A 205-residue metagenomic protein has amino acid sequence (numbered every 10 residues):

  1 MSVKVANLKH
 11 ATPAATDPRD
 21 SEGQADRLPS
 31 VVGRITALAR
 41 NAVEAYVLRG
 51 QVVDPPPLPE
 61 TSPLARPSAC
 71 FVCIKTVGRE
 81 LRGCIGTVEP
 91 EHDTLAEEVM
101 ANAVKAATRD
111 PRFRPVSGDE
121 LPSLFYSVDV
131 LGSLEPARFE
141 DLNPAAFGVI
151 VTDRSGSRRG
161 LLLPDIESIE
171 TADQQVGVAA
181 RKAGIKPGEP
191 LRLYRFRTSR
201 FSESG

Functional and structural regions predicted by a protein language model:
S2-G205: Basic nucleic-acid-binding interfaces
